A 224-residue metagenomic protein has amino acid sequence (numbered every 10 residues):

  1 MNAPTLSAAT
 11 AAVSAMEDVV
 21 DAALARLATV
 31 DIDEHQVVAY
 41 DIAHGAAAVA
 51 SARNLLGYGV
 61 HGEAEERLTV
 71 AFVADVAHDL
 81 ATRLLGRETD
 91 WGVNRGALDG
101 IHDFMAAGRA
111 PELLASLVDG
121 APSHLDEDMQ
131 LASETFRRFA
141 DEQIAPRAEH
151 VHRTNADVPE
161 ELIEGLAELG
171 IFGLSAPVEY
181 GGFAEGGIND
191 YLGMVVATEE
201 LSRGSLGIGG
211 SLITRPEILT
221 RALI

Functional and structural regions predicted by a protein language model:
N2-A43, G57-H61, V93-S211: Amphipathic, small/basic residue-rich leader segments at the start of a protein or domain
A3, S7, A64-F72, R87: Conserved, well-structured ligand/cofactor-binding cores
H44-A47, N54-G57, H78, E199-S202 (+1 more regions): Short glycine/serine- and small hydrophobic-enriched flexible loop segments
V49, V76-R87: Amphipathic alpha-helical coiled-coil segments
A52-H78: Short secondary-structure subsegments characteristic of cysteine-rich extracellular domains
G209-I224: N-terminal glycine-rich flavin-associated loop
